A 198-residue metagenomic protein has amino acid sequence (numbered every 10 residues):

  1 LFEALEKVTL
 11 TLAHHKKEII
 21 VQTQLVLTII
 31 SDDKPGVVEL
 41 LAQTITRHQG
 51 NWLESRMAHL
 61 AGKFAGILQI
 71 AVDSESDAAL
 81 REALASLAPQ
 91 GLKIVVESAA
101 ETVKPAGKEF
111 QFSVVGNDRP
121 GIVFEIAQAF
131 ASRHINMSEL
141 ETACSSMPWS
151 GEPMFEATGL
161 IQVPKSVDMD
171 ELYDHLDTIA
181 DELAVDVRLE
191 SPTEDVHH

Functional and structural regions predicted by a protein language model:
L1-I20: Short, Lys/Arg-enriched N-terminal segments with co-localized hydrophobic residues within the first ~10-30 amino acids
H15-K17, V21-H198: A conserved regulatory-domain signal marking ACT and ACT-like small-molecule sensing domains and adjacent regulatory
